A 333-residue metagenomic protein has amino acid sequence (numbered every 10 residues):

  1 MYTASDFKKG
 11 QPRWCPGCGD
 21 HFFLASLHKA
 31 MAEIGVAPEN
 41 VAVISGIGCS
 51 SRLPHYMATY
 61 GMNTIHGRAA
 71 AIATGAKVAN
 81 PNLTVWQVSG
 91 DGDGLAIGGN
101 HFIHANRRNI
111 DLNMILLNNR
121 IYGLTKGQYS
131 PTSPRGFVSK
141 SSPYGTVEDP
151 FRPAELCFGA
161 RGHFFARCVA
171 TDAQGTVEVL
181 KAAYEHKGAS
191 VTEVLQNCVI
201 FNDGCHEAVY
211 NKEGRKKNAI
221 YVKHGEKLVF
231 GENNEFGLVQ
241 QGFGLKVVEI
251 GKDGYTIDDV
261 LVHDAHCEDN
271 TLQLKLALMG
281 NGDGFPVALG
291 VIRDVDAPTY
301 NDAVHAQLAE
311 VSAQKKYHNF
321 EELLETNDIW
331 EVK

Functional and structural regions predicted by a protein language model:
A4-I65: Active-site diphosphate/adenylate-binding microenvironment
K9-G10, I200-K333: Flexible, low-complexity linker and terminal segments
I44-G46, V88-S89, N113-N118, E193-L195 (+1 more regions): Short beta-strand segments
I47-C49, N119-I121, D172, L195-I200 (+1 more regions): Glycine-rich beta-alpha junction loops
C49-G123: Thiamine diphosphate
S130-E185: Conserved thiamine diphosphate
F164-Y221: ATP/pyrophosphate-binding catalytic subdomain of soluble kinases
